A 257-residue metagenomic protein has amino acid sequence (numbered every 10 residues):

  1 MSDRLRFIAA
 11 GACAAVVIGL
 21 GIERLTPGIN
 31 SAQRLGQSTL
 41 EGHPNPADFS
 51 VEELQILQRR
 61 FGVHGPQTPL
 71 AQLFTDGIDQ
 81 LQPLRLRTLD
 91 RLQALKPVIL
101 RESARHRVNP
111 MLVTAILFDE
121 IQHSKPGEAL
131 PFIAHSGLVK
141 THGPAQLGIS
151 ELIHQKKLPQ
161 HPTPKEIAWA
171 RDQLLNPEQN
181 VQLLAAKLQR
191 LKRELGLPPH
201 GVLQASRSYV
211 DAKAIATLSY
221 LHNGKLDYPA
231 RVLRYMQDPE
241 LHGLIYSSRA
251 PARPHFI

Functional and structural regions predicted by a protein language model:
M1-A9: N-terminal export and membrane-targeting signals
I8-R24: Hydrophobic membrane-insertion alpha-helices, especially the h-region of bacterial N-terminal signal peptides
G28-L35, V51-I257: Catalytic glycan-binding domains that act on GlcNAc-containing polysaccharides
S31-A47: N-terminal mature-domain "stem" immediately C-terminal to a signal peptide or N-terminal signal-anchor/transmembrane
